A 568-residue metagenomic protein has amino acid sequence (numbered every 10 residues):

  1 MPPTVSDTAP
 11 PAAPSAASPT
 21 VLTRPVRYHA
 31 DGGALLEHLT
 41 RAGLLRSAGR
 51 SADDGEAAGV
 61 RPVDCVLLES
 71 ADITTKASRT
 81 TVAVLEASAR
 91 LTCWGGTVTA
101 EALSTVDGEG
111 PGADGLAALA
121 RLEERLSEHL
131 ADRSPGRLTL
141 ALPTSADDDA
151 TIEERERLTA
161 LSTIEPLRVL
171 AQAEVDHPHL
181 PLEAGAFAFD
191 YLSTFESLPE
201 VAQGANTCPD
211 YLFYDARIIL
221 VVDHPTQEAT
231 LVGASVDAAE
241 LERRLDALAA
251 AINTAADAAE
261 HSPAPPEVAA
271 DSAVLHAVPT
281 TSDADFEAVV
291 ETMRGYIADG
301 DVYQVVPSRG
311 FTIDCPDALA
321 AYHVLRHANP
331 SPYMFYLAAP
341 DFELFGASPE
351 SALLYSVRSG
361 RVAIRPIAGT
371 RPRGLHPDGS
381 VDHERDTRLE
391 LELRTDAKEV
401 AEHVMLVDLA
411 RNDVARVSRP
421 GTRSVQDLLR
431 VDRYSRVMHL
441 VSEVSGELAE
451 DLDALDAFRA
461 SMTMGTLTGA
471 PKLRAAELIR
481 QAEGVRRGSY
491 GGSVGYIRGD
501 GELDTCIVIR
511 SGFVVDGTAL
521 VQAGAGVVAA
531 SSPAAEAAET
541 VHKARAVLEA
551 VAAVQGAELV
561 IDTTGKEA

Functional and structural regions predicted by a protein language model:
M1-A568: Extended alpha-helical targeting/anchoring segments, especially N-terminal organellar/secretory targeting helices
